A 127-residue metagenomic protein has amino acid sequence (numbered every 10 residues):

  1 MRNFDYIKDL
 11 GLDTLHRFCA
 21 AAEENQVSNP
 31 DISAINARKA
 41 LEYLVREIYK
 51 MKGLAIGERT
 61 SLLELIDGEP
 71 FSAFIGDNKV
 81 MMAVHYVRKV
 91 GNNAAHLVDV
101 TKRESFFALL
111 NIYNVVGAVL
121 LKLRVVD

Functional and structural regions predicted by a protein language model:
M1-D127: Amphipathic alpha-helical interface elements
